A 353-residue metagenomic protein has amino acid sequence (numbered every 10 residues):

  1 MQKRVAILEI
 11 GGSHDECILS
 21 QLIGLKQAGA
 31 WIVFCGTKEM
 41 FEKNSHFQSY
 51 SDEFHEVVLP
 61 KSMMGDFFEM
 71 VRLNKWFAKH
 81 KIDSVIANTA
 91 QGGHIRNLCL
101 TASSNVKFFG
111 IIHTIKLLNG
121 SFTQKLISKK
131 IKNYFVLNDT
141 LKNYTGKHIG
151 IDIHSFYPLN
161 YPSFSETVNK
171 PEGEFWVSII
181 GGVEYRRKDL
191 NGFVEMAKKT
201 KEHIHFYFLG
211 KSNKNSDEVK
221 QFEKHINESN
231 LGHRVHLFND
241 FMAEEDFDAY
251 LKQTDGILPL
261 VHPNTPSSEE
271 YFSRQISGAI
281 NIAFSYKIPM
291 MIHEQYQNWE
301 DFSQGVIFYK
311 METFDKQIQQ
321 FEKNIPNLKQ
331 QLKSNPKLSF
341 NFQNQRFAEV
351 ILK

Functional and structural regions predicted by a protein language model:
I7-I23, F41, Y185-K188: A short, glycine/small-residue-rich beta-strand->loop->alpha-helix junction that serves as a flexible
L8, E166-K188, V194-K201, F206-L209: Conserved donor-binding/catalytic core segment of Leloir-type glycosyltransferases
A87-H94: Short His-centered aromatic/hydrophobic patch
T114-K116, T140-L141, G150-T167, E184 (+1 more regions): Short beta-strand->alpha-helix junction loop in the catalytic core of nucleotide-activated group-transfer enzymes
L117-H154, E300: A short, active-site helix/loop in glycosyltransferases that binds the activated sugar's phosphate group
K220-G256: Nucleotide-activated donor-binding/catalytic signature segment of Leloir-type glycosyltransferases, i.e., the conserved
L258-N281, S285, H293-E300: Nucleotide-sugar-dependent
Y309-K353: A charged, aromatic-enriched C-terminal amphipathic alpha-helix characteristic of glycosyltransferases across folds
